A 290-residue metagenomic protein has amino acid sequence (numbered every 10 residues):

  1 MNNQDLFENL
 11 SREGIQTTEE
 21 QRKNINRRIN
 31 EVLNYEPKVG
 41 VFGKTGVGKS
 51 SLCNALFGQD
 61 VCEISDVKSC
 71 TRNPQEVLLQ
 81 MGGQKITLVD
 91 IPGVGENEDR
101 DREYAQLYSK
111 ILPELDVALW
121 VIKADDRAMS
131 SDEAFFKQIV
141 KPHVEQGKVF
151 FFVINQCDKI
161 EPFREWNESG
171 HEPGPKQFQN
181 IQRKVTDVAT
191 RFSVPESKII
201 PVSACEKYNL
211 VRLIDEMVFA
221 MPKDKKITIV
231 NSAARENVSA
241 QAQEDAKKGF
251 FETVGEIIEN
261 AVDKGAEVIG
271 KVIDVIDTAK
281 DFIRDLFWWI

Functional and structural regions predicted by a protein language model:
M1-T87, W289: Conserved G1/Walker A P-loop phosphate-binding module
T71-P74, I91-A118, A124-K141: Switch II of P-loop NTPase G domains
Q84, P113-A118, E145-F150, S193-K198: Short glycine-/polar-rich loops that comprise or flank the Walker A/P-loop and associated switch/sensor motifs
V89-R100, V149-F152, F163: AAA+ P-loop NTPase catalytic core and its hallmark functional loops
V121-I181: Replace "adjacent to P-loop NTPase cores in ATP/GTP-dependent enzymes" with "adjacent to NTP-binding cores
D158-T228: Canonical P-loop GTPase G-domain recognition
D224-S239: Short, flexible loop/turn segments with low-complexity composition
Q241-I290: Short, cationic, amphipathic peptide segments
